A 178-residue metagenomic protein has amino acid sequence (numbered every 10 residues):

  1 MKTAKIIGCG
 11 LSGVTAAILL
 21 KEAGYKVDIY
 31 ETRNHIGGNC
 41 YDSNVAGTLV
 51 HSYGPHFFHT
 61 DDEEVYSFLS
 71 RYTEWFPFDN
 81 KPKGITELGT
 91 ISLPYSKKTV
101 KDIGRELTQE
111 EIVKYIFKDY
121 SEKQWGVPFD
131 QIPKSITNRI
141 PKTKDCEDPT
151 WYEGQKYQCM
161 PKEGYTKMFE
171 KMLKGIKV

Functional and structural regions predicted by a protein language model:
K2-I29: N-terminal Rossmann-like FAD-binding beta1-loop-alpha1 element of flavoenzymes
L11-S12, N34-I36, E122: Short, solvent-exposed loop/turn segments at secondary-structure junctions
A17, Y66, F169-L173: Short amphipathic alpha-helical segments and helix-helix/interface helices
K21-A46: Glycine-rich FAD pyrophosphate-binding loop
A46-T108: Dinucleotide-binding Rossmann-like beta1-alpha1 core, especially the glycine-rich loop that anchors the ADP
G84-V178: Active-site/ligand-binding neighborhood in enzyme catalytic cores
